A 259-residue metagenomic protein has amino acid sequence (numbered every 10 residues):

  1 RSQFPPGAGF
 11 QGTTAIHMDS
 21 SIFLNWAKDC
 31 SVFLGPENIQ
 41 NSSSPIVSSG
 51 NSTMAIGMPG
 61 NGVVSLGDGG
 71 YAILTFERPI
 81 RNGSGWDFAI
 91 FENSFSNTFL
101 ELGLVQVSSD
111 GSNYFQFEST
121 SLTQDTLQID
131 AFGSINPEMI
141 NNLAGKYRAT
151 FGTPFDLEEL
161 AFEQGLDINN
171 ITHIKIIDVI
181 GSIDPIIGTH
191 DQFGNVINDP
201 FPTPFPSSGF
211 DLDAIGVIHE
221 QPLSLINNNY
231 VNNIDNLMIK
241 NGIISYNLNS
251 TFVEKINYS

Functional and structural regions predicted by a protein language model:
R1-G103, E118-P222: A domain-level signal for the mature, folded cores of soluble proteins
G111-E118: Surface-exposed loop/edge segments in extracytoplasmic proteins
F115, D184-I186, E254-I256: Short acidic, gly/pro-rich beta-turn/loop elements at beta-sheet edges and active-site/ligand-binding grooves
L223-N227: Short acidic, low-complexity intrinsically disordered linear motifs used for protein-protein interactions
N228-S259: C-terminal outer-membrane/trafficking sorting elements
